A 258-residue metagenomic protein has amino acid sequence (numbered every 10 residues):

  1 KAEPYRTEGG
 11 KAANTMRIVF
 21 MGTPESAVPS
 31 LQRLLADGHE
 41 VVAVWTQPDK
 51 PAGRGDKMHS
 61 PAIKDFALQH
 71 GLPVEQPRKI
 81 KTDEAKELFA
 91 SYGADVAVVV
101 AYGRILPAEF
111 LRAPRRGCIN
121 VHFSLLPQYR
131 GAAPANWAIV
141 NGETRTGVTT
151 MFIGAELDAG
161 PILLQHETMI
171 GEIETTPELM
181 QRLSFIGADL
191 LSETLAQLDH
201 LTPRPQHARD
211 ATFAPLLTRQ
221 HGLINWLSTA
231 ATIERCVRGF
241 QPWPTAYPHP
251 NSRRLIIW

Functional and structural regions predicted by a protein language model:
A2-Y5, G10-A13: Short, low-complexity intrinsically disordered segments enriched in A/P/G/S/L with frequent Arg, especially at protein
T15-R54: N-terminal Rossmann-like dinucleotide-binding module
R17, V42-A43, P73-Y92, I105-F123: Internal alpha/beta domain cores that form substrate/cofactor-binding pockets in large enzymes and binding proteins
V28, Q32-A36, K86-A90, A108 (+1 more regions): Amphipathic, non-transmembrane alpha-helical secondary structure
D37, Q47, V96-F213: Donor/substrate-binding cores of folate-linked one-carbon enzymes
Q47, P51-D95: N-terminal glycine-/serine-/threonine-rich beta1-alpha1-beta2 phosphate-ribose binding loop of Rossmann-like
A208-W258: Internal anion-binding site segments
